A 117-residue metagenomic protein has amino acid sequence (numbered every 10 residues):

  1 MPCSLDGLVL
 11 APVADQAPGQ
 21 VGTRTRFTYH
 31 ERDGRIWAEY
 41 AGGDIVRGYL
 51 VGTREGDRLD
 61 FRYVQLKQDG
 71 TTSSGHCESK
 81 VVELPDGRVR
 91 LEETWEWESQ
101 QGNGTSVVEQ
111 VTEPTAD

Functional and structural regions predicted by a protein language model:
P2-T28, R32, E39, D60-D117: Beta-sheet ligand-binding and adhesion/scaffold domains
A41-G43: Short polar/acidic secondary-structure junctions
G52-L59: Active-site helix/loop of acyl-thioester processing domains in fatty-acid/polyketide metabolism, spanning hotdog-fold
